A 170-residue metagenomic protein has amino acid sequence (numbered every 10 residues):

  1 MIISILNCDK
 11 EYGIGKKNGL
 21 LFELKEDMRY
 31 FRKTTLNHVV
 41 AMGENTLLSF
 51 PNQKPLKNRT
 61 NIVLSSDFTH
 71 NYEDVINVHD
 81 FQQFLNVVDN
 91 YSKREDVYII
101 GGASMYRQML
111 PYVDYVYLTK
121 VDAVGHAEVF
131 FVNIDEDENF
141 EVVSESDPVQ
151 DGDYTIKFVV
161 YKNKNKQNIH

Functional and structural regions predicted by a protein language model:
M1-H170: Enzymes that bind and transform nitrogen-containing heteroaromatic metabolites
